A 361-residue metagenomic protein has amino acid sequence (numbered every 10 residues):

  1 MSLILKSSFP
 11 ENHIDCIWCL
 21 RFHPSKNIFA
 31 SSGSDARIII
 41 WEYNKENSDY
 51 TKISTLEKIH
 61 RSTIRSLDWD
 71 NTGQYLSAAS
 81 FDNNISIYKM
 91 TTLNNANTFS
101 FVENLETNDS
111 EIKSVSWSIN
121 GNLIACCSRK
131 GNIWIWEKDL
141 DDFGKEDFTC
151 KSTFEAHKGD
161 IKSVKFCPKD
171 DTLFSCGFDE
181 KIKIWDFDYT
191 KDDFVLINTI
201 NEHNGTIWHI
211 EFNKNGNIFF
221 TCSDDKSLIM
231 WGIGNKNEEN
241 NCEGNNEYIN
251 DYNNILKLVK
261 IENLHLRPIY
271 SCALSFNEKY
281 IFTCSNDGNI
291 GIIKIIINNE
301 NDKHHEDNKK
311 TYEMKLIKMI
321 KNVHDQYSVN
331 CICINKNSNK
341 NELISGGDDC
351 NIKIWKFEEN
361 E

Functional and structural regions predicted by a protein language model:
M1-H13, I53, I255, K315-I317: A short helix->beta-strand "capping" segment at the edge of beta-propeller domains
F9-I17, L56-I64, L105-I112, F154-I161 (+3 more regions): WD40/WD-repeat beta-propeller blade N-cap
R21-K26, D68-G73, S116-G121, K165-D171 (+3 more regions): Loop/turn segments within WD40 beta-propeller blades
S32-D35, A78-D82, C126-K130, C176-E180 (+3 more regions): Conserved strand-to-loop turn within each blade of WD40 beta-propeller repeats
I38-E42, I85-M90, I133-E137, I182-D186 (+4 more regions): WD40-repeat beta-propellers
N330-E361: Blade-level signature of beta-propeller repeat domains, shared across WD40, Kelch, NHL, RCC1 and BNR/Asp-box propellers
